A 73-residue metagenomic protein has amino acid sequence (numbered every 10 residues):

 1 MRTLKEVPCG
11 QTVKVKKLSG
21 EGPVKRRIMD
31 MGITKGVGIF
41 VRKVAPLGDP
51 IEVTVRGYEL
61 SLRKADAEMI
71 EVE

Functional and structural regions predicted by a protein language model:
M1-E73: Compact, glycine-rich, soluble single-domain proteins
